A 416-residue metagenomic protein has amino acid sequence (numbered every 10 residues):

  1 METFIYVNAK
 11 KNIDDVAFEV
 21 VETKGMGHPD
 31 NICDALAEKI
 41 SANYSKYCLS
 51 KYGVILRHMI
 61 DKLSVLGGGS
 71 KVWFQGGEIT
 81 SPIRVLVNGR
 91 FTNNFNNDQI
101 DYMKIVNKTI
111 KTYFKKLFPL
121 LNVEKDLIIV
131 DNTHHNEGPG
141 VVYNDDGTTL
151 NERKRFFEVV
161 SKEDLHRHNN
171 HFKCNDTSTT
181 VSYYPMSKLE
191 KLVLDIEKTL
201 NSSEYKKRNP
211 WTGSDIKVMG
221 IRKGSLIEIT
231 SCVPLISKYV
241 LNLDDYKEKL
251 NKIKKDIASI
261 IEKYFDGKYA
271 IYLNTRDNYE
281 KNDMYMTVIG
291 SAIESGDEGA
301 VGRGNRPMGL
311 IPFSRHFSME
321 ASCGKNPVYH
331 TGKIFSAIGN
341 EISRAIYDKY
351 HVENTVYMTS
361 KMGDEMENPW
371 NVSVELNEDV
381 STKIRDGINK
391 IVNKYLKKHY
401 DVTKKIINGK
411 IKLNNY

Functional and structural regions predicted by a protein language model:
M1-V21, F157-N175, G224-V233, G304-S318: N-terminal, Lys/Arg- and Ser/Thr-rich interaction peptides
M1-V54: N-terminal, positively charged regions that mediate nucleic acid binding
E22, I83-R90, I229-V240, M319-K325 (+1 more regions): Short, hydrophobic beta-strand segments
K46, S50-D126: Glycine-rich, N-terminal phosphate-binding loop and its surrounding beta-alpha-beta segment
K108-L243, K249-I261, F265, L273-T275: Glycine-rich, mobile lid/loop segments that gate access to catalytic sites or pores
K223-I227, Y279-M284, E365-N371: A short, glycine/Asx- and small/polar-enriched loop/turn that sits immediately N-terminal to a beta-strand
N251-H316, K325-D348: Long, well-ordered mid-to-C-terminal structural blocks that present hydrophobic/aromatic surfaces
Y347-Y416: Internal helix-turn-beta structural module
